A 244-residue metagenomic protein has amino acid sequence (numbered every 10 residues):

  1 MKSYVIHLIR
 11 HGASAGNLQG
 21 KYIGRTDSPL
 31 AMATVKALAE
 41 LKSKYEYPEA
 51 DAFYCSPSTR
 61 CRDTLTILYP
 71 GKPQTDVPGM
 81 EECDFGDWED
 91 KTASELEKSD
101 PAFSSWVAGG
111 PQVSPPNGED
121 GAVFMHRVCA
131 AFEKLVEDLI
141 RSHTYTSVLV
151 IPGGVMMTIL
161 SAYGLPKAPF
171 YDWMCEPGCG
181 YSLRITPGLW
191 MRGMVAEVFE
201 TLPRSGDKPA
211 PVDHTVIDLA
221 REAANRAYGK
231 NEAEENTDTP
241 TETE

Functional and structural regions predicted by a protein language model:
M1-V5, C83-E95, E137, S142-Y145 (+1 more regions): Acidic, low-complexity terminal tails and accessory targeting/binding regions of phosphate-metabolizing enzymes
Y4-K72, N117: Active-site-proximal alpha-helix that buttresses catalytic centers in soluble enzyme cores
I6, D51, H143-G153: Generic beta-sheet signal
S14, V155-M156: Short active-site segment of divalent metal-dependent hydrolases/proteases that encodes the spacing between
P29, K72-G79, K167-E176: Short hydrophobic/aromatic-enriched beta-strand-loop microsegments
C55-S56, H126, V150-I151: Short beta-strand scaffold positions
I67, T158-A162: Active-site signature of alpha/beta-hydrolase-fold catalytic machinery across serine- and Asp/Cys-nucleophile hydrolases
L68-C129, V212-D213, Y228: Phosphate-handling substructures
